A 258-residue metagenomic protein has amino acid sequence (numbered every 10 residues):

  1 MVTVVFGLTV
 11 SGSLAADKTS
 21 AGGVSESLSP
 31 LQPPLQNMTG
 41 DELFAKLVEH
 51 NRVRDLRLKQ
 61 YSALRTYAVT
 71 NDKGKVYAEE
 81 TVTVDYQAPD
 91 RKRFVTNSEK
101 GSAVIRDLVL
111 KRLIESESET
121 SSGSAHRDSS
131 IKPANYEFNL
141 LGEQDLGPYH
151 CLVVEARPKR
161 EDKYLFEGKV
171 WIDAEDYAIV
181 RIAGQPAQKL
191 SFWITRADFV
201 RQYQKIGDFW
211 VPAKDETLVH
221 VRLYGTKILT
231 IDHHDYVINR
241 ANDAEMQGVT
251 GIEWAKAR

Functional and structural regions predicted by a protein language model:
M1-T9: Bacterial N-terminal signal peptides
G12-A15: Sec/Tat signal peptide C-region and signal peptidase I cleavage site
D17-E167, A174-A178, A187-A197, Q204-F209 (+1 more regions): Structured extracytoplasmic
